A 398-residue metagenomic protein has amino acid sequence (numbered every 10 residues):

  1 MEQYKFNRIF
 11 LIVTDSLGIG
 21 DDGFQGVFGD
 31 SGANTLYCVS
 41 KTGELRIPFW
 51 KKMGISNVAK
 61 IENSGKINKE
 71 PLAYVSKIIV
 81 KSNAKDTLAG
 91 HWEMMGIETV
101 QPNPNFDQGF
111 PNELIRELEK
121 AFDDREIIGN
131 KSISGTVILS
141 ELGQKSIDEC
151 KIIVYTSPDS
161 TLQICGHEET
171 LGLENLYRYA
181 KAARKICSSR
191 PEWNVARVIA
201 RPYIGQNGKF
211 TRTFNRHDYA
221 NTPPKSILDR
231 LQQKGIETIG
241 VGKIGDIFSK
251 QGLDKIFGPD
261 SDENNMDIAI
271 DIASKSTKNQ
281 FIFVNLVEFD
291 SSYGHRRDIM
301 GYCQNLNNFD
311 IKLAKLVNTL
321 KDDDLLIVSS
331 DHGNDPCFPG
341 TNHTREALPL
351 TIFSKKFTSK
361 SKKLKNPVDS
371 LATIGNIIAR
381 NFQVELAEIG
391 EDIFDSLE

Functional and structural regions predicted by a protein language model:
M1-E398: Feature captures the catalytic ectodomains and active-site-proximal regions of enzymes that hydrolyze or transfer
